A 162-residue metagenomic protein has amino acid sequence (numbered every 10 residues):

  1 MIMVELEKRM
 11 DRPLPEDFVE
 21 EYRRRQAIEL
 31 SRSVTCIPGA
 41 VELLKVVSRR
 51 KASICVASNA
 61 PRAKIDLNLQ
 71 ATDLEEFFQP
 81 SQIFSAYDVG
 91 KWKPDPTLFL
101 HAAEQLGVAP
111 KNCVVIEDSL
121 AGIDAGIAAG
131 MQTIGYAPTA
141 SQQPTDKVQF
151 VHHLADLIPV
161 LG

Functional and structural regions predicted by a protein language model:
M1-A52, D66: N-terminal helical cap/lid subdomain that shapes the substrate entry/recognition surface in HAD-like hydrolases
P15-V19, C55, T97-L98, A129: Short, flexible segments with low predicted structural confidence
K45, P61-G162: Asp-based, Mg2+/Mn2+-dependent phosphohydrolase catalytic module
K51-S53, K111-N112: Short coil/turn segments at beta-strand junctions that form active-site/ligand-binding loops
S58: Conserved phosphate-coupling serine/threonine residues in phosphotransfer and NTP-handling enzymes
